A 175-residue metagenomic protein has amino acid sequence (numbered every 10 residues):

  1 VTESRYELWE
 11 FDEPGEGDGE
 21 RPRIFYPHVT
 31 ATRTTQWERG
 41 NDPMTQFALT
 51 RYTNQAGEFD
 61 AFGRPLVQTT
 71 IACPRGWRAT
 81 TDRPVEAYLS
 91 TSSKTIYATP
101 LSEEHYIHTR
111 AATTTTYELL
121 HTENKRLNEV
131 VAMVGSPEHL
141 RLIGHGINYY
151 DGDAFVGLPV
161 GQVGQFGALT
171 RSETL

Functional and structural regions predicted by a protein language model:
V1-L175: Non-catalytic interaction/targeting regions
